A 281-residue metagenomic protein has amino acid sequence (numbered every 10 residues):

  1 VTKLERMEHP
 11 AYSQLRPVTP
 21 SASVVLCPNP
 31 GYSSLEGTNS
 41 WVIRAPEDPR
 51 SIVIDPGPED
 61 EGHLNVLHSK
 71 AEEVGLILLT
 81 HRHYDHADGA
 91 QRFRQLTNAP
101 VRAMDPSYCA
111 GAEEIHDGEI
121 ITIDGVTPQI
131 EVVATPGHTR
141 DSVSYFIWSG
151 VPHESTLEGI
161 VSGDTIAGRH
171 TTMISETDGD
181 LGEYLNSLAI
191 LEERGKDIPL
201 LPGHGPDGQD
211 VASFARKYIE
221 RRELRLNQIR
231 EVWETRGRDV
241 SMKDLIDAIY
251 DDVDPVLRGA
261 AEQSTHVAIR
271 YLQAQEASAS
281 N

Functional and structural regions predicted by a protein language model:
E8-K70, S144-G163, G168: Conserved beta-strand hairpin/beta-sheet module of binuclear metal-dependent hydrolase folds, prominently
P28, P56-P58, R82, P106 (+5 more regions): Active-site metal-binding loops of divalent metal-dependent hydrolases
G31-E36, P56-E131, W148-L157: Active-site HxH/HxHxD metal-binding segment of metal-dependent hydrolases
S51, I77, Q129-I130, A134 (+2 more regions): Hydrophobic "anchor" residues on beta-strands that sit immediately upstream of conserved functional sites
I77-A87, V133-S142, P202-P206: Histidine-centered catalytic micro-motifs
E131-V143, I174-A189: Active-site glycine- and acidic-residue-rich loops that bind and position anionic ligands or nucleotide-like cofactors
H153-E158, L181-R236: Divalent-metal (often Zn2+) His-rich catalytic cores of metallo-beta-lactamase-fold enzymes
E231-N281: C-terminal regulatory/interaction regions
